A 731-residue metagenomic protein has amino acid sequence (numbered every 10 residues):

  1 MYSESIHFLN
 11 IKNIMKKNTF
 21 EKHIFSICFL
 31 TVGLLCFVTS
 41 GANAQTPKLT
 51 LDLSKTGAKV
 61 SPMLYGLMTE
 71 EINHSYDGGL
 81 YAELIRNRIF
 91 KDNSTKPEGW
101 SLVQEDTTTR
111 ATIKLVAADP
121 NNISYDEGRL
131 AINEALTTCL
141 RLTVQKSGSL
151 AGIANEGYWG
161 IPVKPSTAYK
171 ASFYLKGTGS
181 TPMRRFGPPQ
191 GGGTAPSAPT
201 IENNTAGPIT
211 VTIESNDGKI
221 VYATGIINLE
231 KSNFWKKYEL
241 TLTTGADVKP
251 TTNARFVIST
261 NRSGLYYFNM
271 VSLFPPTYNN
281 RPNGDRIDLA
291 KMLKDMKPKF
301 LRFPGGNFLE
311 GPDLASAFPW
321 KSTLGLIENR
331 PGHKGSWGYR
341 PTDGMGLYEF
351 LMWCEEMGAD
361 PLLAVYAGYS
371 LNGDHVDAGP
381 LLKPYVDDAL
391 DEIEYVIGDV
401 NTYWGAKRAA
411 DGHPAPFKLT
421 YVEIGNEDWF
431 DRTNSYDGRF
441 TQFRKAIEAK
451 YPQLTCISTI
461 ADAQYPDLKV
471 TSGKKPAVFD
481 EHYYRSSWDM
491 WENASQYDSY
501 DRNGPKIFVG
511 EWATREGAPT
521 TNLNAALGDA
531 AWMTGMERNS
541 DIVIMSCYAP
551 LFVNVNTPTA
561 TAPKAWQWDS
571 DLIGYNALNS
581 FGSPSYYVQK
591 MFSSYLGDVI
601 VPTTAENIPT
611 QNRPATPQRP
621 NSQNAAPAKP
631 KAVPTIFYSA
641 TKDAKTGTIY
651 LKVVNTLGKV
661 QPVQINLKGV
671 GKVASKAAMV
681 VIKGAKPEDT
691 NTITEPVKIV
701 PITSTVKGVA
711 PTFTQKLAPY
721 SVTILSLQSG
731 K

Functional and structural regions predicted by a protein language model:
S26-V38: Bacterial N-terminal signal peptides
Q45-D343, D360, D374-K383, A415 (+8 more regions): Extracellular and organelle-lumenal recognition/adhesion modules and their flexible linkers in secreted
L67, F173, K297, C354 (+6 more regions): Conserved, mostly hydrophobic/aromatic
T224-G225, K237-T244, P282-I287, L371-I393 (+4 more regions): Active-site cleft segment of glycoside hydrolase catalytic domains centered on the general acid/base Glu
K445-E448, P452-T455, V470, V478-Y595 (+1 more regions): Catalytic-core region of carbohydrate-active enzymes that cleave or remodel glycosidic bonds
A549-N554, A562-L572, N576-T648: Glycan-recognition and catalytic regions of carbohydrate-active enzymes
P617-K631, N655-K731: C-terminal beta-sandwich/jelly-roll accessory domains of carbohydrate-active enzymes
T648-N655: Short, well-ordered beta-strand segments enriched in hydrophobic/aromatic residues
